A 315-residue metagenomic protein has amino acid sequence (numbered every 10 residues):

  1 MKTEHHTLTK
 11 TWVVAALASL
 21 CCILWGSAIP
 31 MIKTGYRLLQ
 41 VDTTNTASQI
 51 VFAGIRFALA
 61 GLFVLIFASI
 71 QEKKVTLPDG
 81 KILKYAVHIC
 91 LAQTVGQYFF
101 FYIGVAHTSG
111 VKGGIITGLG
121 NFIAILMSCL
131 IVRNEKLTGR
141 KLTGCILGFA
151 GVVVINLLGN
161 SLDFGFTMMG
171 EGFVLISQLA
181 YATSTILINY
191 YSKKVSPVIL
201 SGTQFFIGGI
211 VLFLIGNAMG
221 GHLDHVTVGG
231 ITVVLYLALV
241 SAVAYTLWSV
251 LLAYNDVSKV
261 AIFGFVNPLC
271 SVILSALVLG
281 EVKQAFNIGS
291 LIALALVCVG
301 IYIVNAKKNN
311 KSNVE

Functional and structural regions predicted by a protein language model:
M1-G54, D163-Y190, I210, V233-V234 (+4 more regions): Glycine-/small-residue-enriched transmembrane alpha-helix faces in small-molecule transporters and effluxers
K2-E4, L8, F57, E135 (+3 more regions): C-terminal-most transmembrane helix of multi-pass membrane proteins
L24-N45, L59, Y98-T108, I116 (+3 more regions): Juxtamembrane C-cap of transmembrane helices in multi-pass membrane transport proteins
M31-T44, A106, N156-M168, G216-V233 (+1 more regions): Membrane-interface helix termini and inter-helical loops of multi-pass transporters
G35, F52, G104, L130-R133 (+6 more regions): Hydrophobic/aromatic residues within transmembrane alpha-helices of multi-pass small-molecule transporters
D42-T94, I123-M127, A180-S184, S201-M219 (+1 more regions): Transmembrane alpha-helices of multi-pass small-molecule transport proteins
V51-G54, A58, L62, Q93 (+4 more regions): Specific alpha-helical transmembrane segments that line the substrate/conduction pathway and gating interfaces
S69-K112, T117, V154, L237-N255: Specific transmembrane alpha-helical segments of multi-pass solute transporters/efflux pumps, especially DMT/EamA
